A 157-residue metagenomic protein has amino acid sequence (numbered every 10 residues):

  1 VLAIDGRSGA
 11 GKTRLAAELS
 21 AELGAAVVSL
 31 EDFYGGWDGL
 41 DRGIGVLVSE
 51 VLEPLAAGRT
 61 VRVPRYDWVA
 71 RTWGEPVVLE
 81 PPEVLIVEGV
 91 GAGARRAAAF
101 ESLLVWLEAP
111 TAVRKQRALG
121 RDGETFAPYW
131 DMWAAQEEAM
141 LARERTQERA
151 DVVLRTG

Functional and structural regions predicted by a protein language model:
L2-A3: Short hydrophobic/aromatic beta-strand immediately N-terminal to the Walker A/P-loop
R7: P-loop (Walker A) phosphate-binding loop of NTP-binding proteins
K12: Conserved lysine of the Walker
S20-V28: Post-Walker A helix-loop "phosphate-sensing" segment adjacent to the P-loop in P-loop NTPases
A26, D32-V87: Conserved nucleotide-sensing/catalytic segment adjacent to the nucleotide-binding pocket in NTP-handling enzymes
T72, A94, G123-G157: Small-molecule kinase domains that catalyze NTP-dependent phosphoryl transfer to phosphate-bearing small molecules
G74-R121: ATP-dependent NMP and nucleoside kinases share a basic, alpha-helical "lid"
